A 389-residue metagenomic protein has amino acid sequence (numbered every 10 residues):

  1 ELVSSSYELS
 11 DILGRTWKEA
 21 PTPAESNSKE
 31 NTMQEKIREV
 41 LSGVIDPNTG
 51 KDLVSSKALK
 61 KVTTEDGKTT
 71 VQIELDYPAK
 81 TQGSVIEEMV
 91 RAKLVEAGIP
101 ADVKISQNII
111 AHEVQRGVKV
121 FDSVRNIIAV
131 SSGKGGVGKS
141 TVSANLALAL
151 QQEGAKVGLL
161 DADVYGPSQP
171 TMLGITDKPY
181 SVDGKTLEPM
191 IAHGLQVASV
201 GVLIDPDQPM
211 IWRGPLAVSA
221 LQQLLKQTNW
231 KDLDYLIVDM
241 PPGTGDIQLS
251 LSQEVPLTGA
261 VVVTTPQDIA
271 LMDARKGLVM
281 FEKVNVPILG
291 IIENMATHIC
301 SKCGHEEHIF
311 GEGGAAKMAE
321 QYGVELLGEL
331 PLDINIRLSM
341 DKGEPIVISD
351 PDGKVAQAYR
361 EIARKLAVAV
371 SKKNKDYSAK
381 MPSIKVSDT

Functional and structural regions predicted by a protein language model:
T32-K60: N-proximal, solvent-exposed amphipathic alpha-helical segments enriched in charged/polar residues
S55-A58, E65-G67, L75-A129: Extreme N-terminal, non-catalytic leader segments that precede Walker-type/kinase nucleotide-binding cores
G83, E88, K119, D234-Y235 (+1 more regions): Conserved catalytic-core segment of NTP-binding enzymes
I127-D161, L278: Walker A/P-loop phosphate-binding motif and the immediately C-terminal alpha-helix
L150, A155-W212, V218-S219, L225: Phosphate-binding loop that captures ATP/GTP phosphates
V202-M210, L224-Q248: Switch II (G3) loop of P-loop NTPases
G343-P351: C-terminal boundary of histidine-terminating zinc-finger modules
